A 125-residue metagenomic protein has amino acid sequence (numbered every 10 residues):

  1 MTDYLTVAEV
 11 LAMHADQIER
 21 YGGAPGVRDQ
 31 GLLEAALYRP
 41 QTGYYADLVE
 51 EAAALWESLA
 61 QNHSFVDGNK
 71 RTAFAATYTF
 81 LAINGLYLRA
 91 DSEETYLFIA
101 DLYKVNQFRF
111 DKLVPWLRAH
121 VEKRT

Functional and structural regions predicted by a protein language model:
M1-T125: FIC/Doc superfamily catalytic core
